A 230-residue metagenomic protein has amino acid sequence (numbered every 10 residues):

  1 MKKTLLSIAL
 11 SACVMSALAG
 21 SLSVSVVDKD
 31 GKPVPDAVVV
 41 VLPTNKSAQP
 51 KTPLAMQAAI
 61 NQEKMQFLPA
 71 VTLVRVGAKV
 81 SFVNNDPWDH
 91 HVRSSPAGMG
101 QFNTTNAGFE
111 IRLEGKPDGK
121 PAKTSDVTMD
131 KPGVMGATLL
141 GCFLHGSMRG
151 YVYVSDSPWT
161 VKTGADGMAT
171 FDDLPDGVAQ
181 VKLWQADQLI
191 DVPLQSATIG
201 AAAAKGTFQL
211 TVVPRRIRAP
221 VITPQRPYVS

Functional and structural regions predicted by a protein language model:
M1, L18-S21: Absolute protein N-terminus
M1-T4, A9: Positively charged n-region of N-terminal signal peptides that target proteins for export
A9-A12, K29: Short N-terminal leader segment in a subset of presequences, especially plant chloroplast and some mitochondrial
V14-S16: N-terminal signal peptide c-region/cleavage motif recognized by signal peptidases
G20-S230: Extracytoplasmic copper-binding redox domains, predominantly the cupredoxin/blue-copper superfamily
